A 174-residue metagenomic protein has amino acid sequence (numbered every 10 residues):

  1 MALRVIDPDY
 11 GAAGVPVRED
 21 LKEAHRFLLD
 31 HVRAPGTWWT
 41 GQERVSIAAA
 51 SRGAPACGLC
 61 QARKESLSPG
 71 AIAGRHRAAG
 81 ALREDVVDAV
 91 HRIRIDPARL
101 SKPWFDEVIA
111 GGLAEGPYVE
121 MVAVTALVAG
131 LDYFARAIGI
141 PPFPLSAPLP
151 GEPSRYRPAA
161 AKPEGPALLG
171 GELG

Functional and structural regions predicted by a protein language model:
M1-G174: Hydrophobic alpha-helical segments
